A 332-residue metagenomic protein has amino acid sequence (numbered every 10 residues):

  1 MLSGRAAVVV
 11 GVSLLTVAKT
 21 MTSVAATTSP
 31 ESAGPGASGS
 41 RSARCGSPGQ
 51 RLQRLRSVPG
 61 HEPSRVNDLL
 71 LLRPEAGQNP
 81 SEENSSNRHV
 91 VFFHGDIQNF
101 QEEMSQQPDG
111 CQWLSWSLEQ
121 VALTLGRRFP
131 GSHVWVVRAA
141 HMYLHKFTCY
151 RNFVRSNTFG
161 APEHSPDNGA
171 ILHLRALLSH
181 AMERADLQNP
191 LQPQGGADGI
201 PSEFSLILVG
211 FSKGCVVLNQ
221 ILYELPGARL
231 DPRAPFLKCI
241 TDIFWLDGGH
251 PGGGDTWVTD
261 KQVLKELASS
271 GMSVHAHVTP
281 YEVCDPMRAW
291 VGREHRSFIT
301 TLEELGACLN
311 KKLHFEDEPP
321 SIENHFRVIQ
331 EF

Functional and structural regions predicted by a protein language model:
G4-S13, A18-T20, V24-S38, L69 (+1 more regions): C-terminal catalytic histidine-bearing segment of alpha/beta-hydrolase fold enzymes
G46-C149: Short, surface-exposed "cap/lid" segments of acyl-processing enzymes
G95-Q98, H141-M142, K213, G249-P251 (+2 more regions): Conserved beta-strand elements of beta-rich interaction domains across eukaryotes, especially beta-propellers
S117-E119, K146-I200, Y223, G227 (+1 more regions): Alpha/beta-hydrolase active-site loop
V209-G214, L218: Gly/Ala-rich beta-loop-alpha elbow adjacent to hydrolase catalytic centers
R229-G248: A conserved short beta-strand
A234-K238, L264-G271: Short, conserved loop/helix-junction motifs that constitute active-site signature segments in enzyme catalytic cores
F244, G271-V278: Catalytic His-Asp charge-relay segment
